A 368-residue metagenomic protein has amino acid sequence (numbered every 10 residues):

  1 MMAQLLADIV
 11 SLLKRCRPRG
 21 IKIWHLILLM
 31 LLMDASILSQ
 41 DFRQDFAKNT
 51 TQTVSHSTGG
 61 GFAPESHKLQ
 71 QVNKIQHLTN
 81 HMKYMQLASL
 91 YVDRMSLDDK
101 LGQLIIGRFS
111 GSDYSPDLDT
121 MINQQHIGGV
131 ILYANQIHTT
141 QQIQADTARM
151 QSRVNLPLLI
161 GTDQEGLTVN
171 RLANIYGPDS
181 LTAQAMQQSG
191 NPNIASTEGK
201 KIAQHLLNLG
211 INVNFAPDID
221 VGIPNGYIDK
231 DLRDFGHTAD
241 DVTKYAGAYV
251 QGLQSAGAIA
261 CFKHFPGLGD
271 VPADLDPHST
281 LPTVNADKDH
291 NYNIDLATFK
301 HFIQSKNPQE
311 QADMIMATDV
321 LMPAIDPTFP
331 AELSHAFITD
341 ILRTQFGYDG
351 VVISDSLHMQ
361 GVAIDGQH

Functional and structural regions predicted by a protein language model:
A3-C16, G20-I160, L167-N174: N-terminal hydrophobic targeting/anchoring segments and the immediately downstream early-domain regions of hydrolases
K74-L78, G107-S112, L132-H138, T182-S196 (+6 more regions): Second-shell loop/turn segments in exported
S96, Q136, Q141-Q151, L158 (+2 more regions): Second-shell residues forming the walls of enzyme active-site clefts
K100, H126, G210, Q311 (+1 more regions): Short loop/turn motifs at secondary-structure junctions
G102-F109, G128-L132, L158-Q164, V213-P217 (+3 more regions): Hydrophobic faces of well-ordered beta-strands that scaffold small-molecule active sites in alpha/beta enzyme cores
S110-N123, A195-H205, N293-H301, G366-H368: Short, acidic/polar
Q151-P178, A195-V221, V242, A246 (+1 more regions): Glycine-rich, aromatic-flanked loop segments that form ligand/cofactor-binding clefts across common enzyme folds
V221-D229: Short, conserved phosphate-binding/catalytic loop or strand-edge motifs used in phosphoryl-/nucleotidyl-transfer
